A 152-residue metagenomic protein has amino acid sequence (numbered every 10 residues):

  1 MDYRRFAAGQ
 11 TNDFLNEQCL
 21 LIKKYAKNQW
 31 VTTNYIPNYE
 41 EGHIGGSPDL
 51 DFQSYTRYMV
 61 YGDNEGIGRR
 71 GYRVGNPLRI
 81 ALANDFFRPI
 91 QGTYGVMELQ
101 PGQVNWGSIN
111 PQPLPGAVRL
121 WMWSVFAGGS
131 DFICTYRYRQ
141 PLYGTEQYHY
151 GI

Functional and structural regions predicted by a protein language model:
M1-D49: Active-site neighborhood of glycoside hydrolase catalytic domains
T32-I152: Hydrophobic targeting/anchoring helices
